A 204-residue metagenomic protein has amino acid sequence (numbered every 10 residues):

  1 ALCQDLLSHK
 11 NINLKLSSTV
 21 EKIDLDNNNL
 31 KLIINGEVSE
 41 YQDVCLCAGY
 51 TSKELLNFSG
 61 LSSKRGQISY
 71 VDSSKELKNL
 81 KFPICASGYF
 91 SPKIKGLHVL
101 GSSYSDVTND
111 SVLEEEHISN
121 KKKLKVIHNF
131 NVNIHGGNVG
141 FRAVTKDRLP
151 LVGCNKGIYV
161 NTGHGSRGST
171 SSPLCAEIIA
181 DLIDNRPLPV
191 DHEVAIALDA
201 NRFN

Functional and structural regions predicted by a protein language model:
A1-H9, S103-V107, Y159-H164: Helix-loop-beta segment of a Rossmann-like dinucleotide-binding subdomain
A1-N35, S39, D43, C47: Helical element adjacent to the flavin cofactor pocket in flavoenzyme catalytic cores
A1-S8, E116-K123, C175: Mid-domain beta-loop-alpha active-site segment that forms a flexible, acidic cofactor/metal-binding surface
N29-K31, L97-H98, I158-Y159: Hydrophobic residues embedded in beta-strands of well-ordered beta-sheets
N35-E37, G96, R167: Short acidic/polar mixed-charge low-complexity motifs
D43, A48-K156, S171: Active-site substrate-recognition segment that forms the wall of the catalytic cavity or substrate channel
N133-N204: C-terminal catalytic lobe of FAD-dependent flavoproteins
